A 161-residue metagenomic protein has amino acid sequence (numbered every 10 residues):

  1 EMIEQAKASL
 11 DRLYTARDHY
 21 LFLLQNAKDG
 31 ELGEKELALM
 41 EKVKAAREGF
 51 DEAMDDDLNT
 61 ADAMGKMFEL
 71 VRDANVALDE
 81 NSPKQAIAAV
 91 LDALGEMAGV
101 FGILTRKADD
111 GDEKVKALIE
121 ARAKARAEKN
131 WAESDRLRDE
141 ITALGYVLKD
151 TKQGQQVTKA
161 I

Functional and structural regions predicted by a protein language model:
E1-I161: Structural preference for alpha-helix termini/caps and helix-kink/transition segments
